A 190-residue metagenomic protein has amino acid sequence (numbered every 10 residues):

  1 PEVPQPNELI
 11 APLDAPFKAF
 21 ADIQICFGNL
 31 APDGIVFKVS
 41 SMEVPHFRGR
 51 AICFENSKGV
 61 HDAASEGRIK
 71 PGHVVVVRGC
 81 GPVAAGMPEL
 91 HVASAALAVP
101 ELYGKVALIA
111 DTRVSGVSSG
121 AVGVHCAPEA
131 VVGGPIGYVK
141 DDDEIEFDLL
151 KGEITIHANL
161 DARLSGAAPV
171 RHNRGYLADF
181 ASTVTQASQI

Functional and structural regions predicted by a protein language model:
P1-E129, G134-I190: Catalytic or ion-coupling anion/metal-binding cores of large enzyme and transporter domains
